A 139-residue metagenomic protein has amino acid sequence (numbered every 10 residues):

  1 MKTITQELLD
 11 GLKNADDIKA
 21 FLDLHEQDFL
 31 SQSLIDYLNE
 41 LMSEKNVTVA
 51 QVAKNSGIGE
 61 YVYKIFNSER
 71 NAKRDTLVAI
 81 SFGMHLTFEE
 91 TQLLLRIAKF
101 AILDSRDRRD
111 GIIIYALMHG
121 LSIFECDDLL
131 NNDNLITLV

Functional and structural regions predicted by a protein language model:
N14-T48, C126-L138: A short, Lys/Arg-rich alpha-helix, primarily the initiator
M42, A53, S81: The alpha-helix within a helix-turn-helix
T48, K73, H85-E90, S122: Helix N-cap / loop-to-helix initiation motif
T48-N55: Short alpha-helical "recognition helix" segments of helix-turn-helix
S56-A72, I97-K99: Recognition helix of helix-turn-helix/homeodomain-like DNA-binding domains that insert into the DNA major groove
E69-S81: Short, basic-rich loop-to-helix N-cap that marks the start of a DNA-contacting helix
L86-F100: Short C-terminal boundary/hinge segments that cap the last helix of small helical domains
A98-V139: Helix-turn-helix/homeodomain-like alpha-helical modules used for DNA recognition and transcription-factor dimerization
